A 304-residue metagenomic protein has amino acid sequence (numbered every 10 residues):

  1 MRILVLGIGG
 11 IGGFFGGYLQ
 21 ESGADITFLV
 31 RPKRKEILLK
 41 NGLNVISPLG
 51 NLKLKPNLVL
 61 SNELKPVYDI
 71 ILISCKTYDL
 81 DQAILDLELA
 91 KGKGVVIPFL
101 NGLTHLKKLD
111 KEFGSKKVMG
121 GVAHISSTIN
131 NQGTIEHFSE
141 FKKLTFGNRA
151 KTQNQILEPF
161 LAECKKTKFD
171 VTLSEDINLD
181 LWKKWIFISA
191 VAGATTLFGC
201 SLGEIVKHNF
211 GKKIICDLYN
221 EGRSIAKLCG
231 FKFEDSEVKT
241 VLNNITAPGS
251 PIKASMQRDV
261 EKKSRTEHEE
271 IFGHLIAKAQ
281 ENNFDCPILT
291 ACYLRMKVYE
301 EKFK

Functional and structural regions predicted by a protein language model:
M1-N51: NAD(P)+-binding Rossmann beta1-loop-alpha1 motif at the extreme N-terminus of oxidoreductases
G17, E21, L85-L89, K111 (+3 more regions): Short, well-ordered alpha-helices that flank and scaffold nucleotide-derived cofactor binding pockets
S22, L89-A90, E112-K117, Q132-D235: Internal alpha-helical scaffold of NAD(P)-dependent oxidoreductase catalytic cores
V30, L49, N62, L100 (+4 more regions): Residues at the C-termini of beta-strands that transition into short coil/loop
R34-I37, K107, N154: Short, charged/polar "capping" segments at the starts of alpha-helices and the immediately preceding loops
L52-T134: Rossmann-like NAD(P)(H) cofactor-binding subdomain of soluble oxidoreductases
C216-K304: NAD(P)-dependent Rossmann-like dehydrogenase/reductase catalytic/cofactor-binding core
